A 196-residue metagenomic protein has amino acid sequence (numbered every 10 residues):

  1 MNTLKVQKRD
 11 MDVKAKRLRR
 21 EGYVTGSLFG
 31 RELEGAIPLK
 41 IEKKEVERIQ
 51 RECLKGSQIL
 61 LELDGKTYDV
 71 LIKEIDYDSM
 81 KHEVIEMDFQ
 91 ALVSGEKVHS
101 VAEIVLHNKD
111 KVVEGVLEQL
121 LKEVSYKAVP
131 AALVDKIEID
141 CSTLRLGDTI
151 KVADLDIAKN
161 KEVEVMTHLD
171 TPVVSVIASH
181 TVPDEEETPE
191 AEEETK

Functional and structural regions predicted by a protein language model:
M1-K196: Acidic, negatively charged sequence tracts
